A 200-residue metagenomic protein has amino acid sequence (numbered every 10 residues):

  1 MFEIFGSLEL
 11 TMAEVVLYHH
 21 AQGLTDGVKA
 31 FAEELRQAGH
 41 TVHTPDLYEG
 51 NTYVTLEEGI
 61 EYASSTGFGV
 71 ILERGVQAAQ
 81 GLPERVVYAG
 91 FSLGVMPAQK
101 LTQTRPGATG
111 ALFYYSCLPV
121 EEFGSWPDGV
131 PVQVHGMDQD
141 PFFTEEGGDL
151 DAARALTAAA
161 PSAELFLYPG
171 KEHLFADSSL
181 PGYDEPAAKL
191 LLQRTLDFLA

Functional and structural regions predicted by a protein language model:
F2-P83, A176: Serine-hydrolase catalytic machinery in alpha/beta-hydrolase-like enzymes
L82-F91: Alpha/beta-hydrolase fold nucleophile elbow
G90-G94, A98: Gly/Ala-rich beta-loop-alpha elbow adjacent to hydrolase catalytic centers
G107-C117: A conserved short beta-strand
P127-V132, P161-S162: Short, proline-enriched alpha-helix->beta-strand connector loops that line the catalytic pocket of alpha/beta-hydrolase
V134-G136, Y168: Short beta-strand/loop motif that positions the catalytic acidic residue of the alpha/beta-hydrolase fold
P141-D151: Conserved alpha/beta-hydrolase "acid-adjacent" motif
S162-A200: C-terminal catalytic histidine-bearing segment of alpha/beta-hydrolase fold enzymes
